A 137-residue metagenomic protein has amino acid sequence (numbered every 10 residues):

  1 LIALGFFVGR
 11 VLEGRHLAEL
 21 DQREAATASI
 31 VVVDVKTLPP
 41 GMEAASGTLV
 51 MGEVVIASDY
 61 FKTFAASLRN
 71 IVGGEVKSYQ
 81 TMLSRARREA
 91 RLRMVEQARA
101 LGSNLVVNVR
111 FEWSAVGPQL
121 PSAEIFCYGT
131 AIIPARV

Functional and structural regions predicted by a protein language model:
L1-H16: N-terminal signal-anchor transmembrane alpha helix of single-pass membrane proteins, serving as the membrane-anchoring
E19-P39: Membrane-cytosol interface motif
V35-L38, E112-V116: Short, solvent-exposed loop/turn elements at beta->coil junctions and helix N-caps that rim active or binding pockets
A45-V54: Short amphipathic
V50, F64-E112: Short, well-ordered alpha-helical segments
V54-S58, W113-A115, A131-A135: Beta-strand elements of well-folded, non-transmembrane domains
Q119-V137: C-terminal edge-of-domain segments
